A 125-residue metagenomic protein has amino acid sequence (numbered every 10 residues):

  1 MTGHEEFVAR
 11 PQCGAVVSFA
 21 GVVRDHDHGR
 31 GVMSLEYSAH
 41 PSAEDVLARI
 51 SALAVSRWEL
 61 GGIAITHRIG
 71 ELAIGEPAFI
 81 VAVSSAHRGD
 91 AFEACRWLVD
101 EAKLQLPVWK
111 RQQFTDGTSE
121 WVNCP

Functional and structural regions predicted by a protein language model:
M1-A78, S84-R96, D100-P125: N-terminal, polar/charged subdomain of small-to-medium soluble alpha/beta proteins
